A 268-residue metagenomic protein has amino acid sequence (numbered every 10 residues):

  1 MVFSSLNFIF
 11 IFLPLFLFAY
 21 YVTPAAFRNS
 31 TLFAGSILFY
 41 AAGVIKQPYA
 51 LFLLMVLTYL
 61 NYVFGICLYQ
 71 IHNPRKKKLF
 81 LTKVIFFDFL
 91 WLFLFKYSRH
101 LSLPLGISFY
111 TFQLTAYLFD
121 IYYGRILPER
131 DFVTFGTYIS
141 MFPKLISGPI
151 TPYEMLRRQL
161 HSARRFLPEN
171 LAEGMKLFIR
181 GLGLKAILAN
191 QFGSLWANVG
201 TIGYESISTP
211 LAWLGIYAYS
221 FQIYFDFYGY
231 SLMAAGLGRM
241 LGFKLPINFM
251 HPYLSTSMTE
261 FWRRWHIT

Functional and structural regions predicted by a protein language model:
M1-T268: Membrane-embedded transmembrane alpha-helical bundles that form the catalytic cores of multi-pass lipid-modifying
